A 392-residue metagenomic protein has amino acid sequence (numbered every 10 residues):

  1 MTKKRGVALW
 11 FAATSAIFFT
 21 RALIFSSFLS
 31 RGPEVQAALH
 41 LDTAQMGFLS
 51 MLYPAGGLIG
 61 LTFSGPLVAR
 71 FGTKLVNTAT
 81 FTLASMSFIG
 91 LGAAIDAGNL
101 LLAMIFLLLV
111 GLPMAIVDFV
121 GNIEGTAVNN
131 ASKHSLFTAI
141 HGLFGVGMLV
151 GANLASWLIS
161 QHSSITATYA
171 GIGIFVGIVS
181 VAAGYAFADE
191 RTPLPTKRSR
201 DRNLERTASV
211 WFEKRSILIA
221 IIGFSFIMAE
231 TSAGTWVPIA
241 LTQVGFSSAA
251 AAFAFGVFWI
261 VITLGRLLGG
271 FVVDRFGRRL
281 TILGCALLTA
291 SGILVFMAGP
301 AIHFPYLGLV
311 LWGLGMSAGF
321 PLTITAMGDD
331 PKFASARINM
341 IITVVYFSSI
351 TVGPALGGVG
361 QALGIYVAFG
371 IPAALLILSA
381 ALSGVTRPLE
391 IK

Functional and structural regions predicted by a protein language model:
K4-R31, L108, E213-A229, V310: Pair of pore-lining "gating" transmembrane helices in MFS-fold secondary transporters
F19, N99-V117, F304-S317: Hydrophobic core of transmembrane alpha-helices in multi-pass small-molecule transporters, especially MFS/SLC-type
F28-L29, K214-G256, I260, L264: Extracytoplasmic gate region of multi-pass secondary transporters
V35-Q36, L67-V68, W157-H162, L241-T242 (+3 more regions): Interfacial helix-cap and linker-helix signal at transmembrane-aqueous boundaries of multi-pass secondary transporters
T82-A97, L288-P300: C-terminal ends and interior cores of transmembrane alpha-helices in multi-pass membrane transporters/permeases
A115-N130, S317-P331: Intracellular juxtamembrane helix-capping segments at the cytosolic ends of symmetry-related transmembrane helices
A167-Y185, F369-G384: Symmetry-related core transmembrane helices of the 12-TM Major Facilitator Superfamily/SLC fold
F276-T323: C-terminal transmembrane helical hairpin of 12-TM major facilitator-type secondary transporters
